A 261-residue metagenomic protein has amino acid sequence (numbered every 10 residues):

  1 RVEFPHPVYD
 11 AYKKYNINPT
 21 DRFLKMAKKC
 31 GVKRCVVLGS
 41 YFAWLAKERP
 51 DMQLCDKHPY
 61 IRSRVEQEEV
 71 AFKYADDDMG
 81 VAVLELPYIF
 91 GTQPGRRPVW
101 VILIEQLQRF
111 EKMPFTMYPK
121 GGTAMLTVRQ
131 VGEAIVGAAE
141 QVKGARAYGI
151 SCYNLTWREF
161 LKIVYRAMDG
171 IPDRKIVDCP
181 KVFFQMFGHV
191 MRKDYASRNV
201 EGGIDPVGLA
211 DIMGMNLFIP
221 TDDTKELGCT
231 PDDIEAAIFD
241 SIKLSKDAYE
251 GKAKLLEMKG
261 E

Functional and structural regions predicted by a protein language model:
R1-N18: NAD(P)H-binding glycine-rich loop region in Rossmannoid oxidoreductase-like domains and their noncatalytic homologs
N18-S63: Conserved Rossmann-fold NAD(P)-dependent oxidoreductase catalytic core, especially the SDR/UDP-sugar
V70-G95: Conserved beta-loop-beta element that borders a ligand/cofactor-binding pocket
G91-L103, A138-Y148, I171-P172: Glycine/proline-rich active-site loop of Rossmann-fold NAD(P)-dependent oxidoreductases
E105-L126: A conserved pocket-lining segment of Rossmann-fold NAD(P)-dependent short-chain dehydrogenase/reductase
G122-R129, Y148-A167, K181-M186: Substrate-binding strand-loop-helix patch in Rossmann-like NAD(P)-dependent oxidoreductase/epimerase domains
L161-M215: Terminal hydrophobic/aromatic helix or amphipathic segment near a protein terminus
G214-E261: Amphipathic terminal alpha-helices
